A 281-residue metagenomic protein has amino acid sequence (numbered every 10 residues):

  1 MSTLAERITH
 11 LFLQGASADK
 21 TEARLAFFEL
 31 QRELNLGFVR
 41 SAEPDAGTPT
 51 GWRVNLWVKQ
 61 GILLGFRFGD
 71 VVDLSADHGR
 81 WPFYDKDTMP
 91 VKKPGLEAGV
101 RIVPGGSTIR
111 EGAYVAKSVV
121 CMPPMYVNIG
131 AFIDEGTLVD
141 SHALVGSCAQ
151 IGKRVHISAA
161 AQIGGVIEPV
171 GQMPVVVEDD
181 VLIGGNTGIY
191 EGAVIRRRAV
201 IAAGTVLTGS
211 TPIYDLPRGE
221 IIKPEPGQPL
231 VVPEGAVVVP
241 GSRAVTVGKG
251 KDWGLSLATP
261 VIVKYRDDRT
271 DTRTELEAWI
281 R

Functional and structural regions predicted by a protein language model:
M1-V100, L230, E234-A236, P240-R281: Terminal amphipathic alpha-helical/low-complexity segments used for targeting or macromolecular assembly
L96, R101-T246, G250, I262: Structural signal for interior beta-strand "rungs" in well-ordered beta-sheet cores of soluble enzyme domains
